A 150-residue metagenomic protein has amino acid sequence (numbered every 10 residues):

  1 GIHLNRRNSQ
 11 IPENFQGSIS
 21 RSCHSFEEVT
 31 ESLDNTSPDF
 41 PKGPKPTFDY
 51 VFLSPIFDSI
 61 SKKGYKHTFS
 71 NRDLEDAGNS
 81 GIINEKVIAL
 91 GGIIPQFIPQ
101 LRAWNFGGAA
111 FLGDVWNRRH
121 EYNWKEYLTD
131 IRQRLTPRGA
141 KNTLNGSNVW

Functional and structural regions predicted by a protein language model:
G1-L33, D49-S54: Catalytic beta/alpha-barrel core
L4-P12, F52-Y65, I98-R134: Glycine-rich phosphate-binding active-site loops on the catalytic face of alpha/beta enzymes
R7-N8, F26-V29, N71, P95 (+1 more regions): Structural motif corresponding to alpha-helix initiation and N-cap regions
S9-E13, V29-T30, N71-N79, L128: Short amphipathic alpha-helical segments and helix-helix/interface helices
P12-E13, E31-D39, G43-F48, D130 (+1 more regions): CE4/NodB-like, metal-dependent polysaccharide N-deacetylase domain that modifies extracellular/periplasmic N-acetylated
S20-S25, T68-I88, I131-L135: Alpha-helix-loop-beta-strand connector modules within alpha/beta enzyme cores
S25-S37, P46, I83, I88 (+2 more regions): Catalytic cores of alpha/beta
K42, R138-N145: Short, low-complexity, charge-dense intrinsically disordered segments
